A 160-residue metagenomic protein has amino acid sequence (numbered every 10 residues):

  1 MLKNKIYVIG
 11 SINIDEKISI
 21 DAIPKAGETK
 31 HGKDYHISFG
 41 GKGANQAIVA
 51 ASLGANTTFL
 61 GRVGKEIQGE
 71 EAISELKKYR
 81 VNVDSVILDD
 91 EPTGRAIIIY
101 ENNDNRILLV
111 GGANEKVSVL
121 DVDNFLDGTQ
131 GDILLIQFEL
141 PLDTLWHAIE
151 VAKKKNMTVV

Functional and structural regions predicted by a protein language model:
M1-L2, L126-Q130, K153: Flexible, charged surface loops at secondary-structure boundaries
M1-L60, G69, K78, V151: Glycine-rich phosphate/adenosyl-contacting loop at the front of the ribokinase-like
I9-I12, K33, V63, V110-G112 (+1 more regions): Fold-independent oxyanion-binding glycine-rich loops and adjacent beta-strand/coil segments at enzyme active sites
E16, I67, E71, D143-H147: Phosphate- and divalent-cation-binding pockets in alpha/beta enzyme and binding domains that engage nucleotide-derived
A26-T29, I37, S52-I133: Conserved N-terminal subdomain of the carbohydrate kinase-like
K42-N45, T93-G94, D143-L145: Short glycine/serine/threonine-rich phosphate/pyrophosphate-binding segments that cradle anionic phosphate groups
I48, V122-D127, W146, E150: Amphipathic, non-transmembrane alpha-helical secondary structure
G131-V160: Conserved beta-alpha-beta core of the PfkB/ribokinase-like small-molecule kinase fold
